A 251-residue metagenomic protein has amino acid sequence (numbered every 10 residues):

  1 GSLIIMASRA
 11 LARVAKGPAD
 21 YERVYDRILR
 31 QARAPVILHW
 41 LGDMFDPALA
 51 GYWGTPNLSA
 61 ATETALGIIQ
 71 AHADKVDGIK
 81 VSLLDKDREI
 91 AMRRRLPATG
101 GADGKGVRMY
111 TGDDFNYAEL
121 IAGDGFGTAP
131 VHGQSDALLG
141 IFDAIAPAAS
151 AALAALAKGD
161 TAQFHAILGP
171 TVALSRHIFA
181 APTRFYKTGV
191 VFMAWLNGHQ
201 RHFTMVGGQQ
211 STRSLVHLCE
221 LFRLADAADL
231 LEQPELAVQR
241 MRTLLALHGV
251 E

Functional and structural regions predicted by a protein language model:
G1-S59, G208-T212, A228-E251: Active-site beta->alpha loop and helix N-cap motifs at the rims of alpha/beta catalytic domains
V14, V24, V36, V76 (+9 more regions): Extended aliphatic helical segments
E22-R23, E63, I90, C219: Residue-level marker for well-ordered alpha-helical positions
R33, I37-Y186: Catalytic alpha/beta core domains of metabolic enzymes, predominantly
F142, A146, S150-E251: C-terminal alpha-helical cap/extension of soluble enzyme domains
